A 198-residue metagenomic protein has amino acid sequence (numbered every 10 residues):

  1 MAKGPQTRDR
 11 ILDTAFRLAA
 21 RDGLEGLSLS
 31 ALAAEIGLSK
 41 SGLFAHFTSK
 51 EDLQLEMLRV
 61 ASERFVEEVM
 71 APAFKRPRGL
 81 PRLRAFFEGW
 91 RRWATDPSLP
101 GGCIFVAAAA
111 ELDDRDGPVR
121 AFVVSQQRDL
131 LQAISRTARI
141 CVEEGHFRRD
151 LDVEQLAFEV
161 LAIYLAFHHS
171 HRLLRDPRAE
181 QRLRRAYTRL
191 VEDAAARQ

Functional and structural regions predicted by a protein language model:
M1-D22, G26-E35, D52: Basic, helix-initiating cap at the start of DNA-binding domains
D9, D13, S41, C103-V106: Short alpha-helical elements of helix-turn-helix
I36-F47: Short hydrophobic/aromatic patch on the recognition helix
F47, D52-A61: Alpha-helical DNA-contacting segments of helix-turn-helix folds
E56, M70-G101, V153-V160: Hydrophobic alpha-helical connector segments
L58, S62, R120-L131, A157: Amphipathic, non-transmembrane alpha-helical scaffold segments
R82, P97-P118: Amphipathic alpha-helical segments used for helix-helix packing
A85-R92, R128-Q132, R136-E144, E159 (+2 more regions): C-terminal peripheral helix-coil segments that are non-catalytic and often amphipathic
